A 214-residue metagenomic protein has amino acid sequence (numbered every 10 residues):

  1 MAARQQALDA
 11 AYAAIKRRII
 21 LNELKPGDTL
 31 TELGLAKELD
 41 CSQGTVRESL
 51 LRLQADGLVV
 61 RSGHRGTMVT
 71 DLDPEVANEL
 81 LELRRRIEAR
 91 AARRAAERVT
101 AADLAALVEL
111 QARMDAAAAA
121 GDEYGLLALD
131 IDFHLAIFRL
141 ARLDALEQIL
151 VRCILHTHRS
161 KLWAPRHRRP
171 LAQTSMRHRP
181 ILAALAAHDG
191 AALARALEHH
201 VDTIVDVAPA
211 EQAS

Functional and structural regions predicted by a protein language model:
M1-E97, A102, L135, R139 (+1 more regions): Short linear motifs at protein or domain termini
Q6, L104-A105, R169-A172: Short helix-capping and inter-helix turn/linker motifs at the boundaries of alpha-helical repeat units
Q54-V60, C153-L155, R169-A172: Mobile beta-alpha loop/short-helix "lid" or hinge segments that flank ligand
D73-P74, S160-A164: Short alpha-helical transmembrane interface motifs in multi-pass membrane proteins
L80, A101-L162, M176-A184, A192-T203: Conserved amphipathic alpha-helical segments that form helical-bundle/coiled-coil interaction surfaces
A96-E97, R142, R166-H167: Short helix-capping/hinge motifs at transmembrane helix termini and TM-loop junctions
